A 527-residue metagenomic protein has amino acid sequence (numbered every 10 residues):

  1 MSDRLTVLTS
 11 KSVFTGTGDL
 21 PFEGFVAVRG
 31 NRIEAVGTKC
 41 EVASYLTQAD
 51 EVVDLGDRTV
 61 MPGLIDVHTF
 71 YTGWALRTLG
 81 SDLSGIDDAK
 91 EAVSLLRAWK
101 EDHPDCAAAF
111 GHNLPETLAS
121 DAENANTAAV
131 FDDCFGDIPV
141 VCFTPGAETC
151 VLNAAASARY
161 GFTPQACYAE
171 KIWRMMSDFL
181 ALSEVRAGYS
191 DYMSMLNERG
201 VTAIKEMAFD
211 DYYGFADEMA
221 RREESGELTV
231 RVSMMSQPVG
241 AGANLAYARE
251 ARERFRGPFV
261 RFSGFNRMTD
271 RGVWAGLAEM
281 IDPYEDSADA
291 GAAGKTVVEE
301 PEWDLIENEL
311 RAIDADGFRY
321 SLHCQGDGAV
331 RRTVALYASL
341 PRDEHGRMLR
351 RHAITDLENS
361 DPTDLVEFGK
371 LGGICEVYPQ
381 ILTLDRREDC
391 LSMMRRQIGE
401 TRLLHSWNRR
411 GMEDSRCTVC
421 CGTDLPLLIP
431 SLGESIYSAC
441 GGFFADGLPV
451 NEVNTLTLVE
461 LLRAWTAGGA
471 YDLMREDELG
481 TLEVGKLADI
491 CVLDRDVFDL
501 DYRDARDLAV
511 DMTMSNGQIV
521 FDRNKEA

Functional and structural regions predicted by a protein language model:
D3-T9, F14, G18-Y247, G272-D282 (+5 more regions): Divalent metal-binding segments
T9, R29-G30, T269, E483-K486 (+1 more regions): A cytosolic small-molecule/anion-sensing beta-strand core signal
E34-A35, M512, F521: A structural microfeature
F70, G257-L277, G373-T383: Non-cysteine beta-strand/loop elements that form the S-adenosyl-L-methionine
N153, G200, F262, R271 (+5 more regions): Conserved, mostly hydrophobic/aromatic
M176-S177, R311-Y320, G328-H352, L357 (+4 more regions): His/Asp/Glu-enriched, well-ordered alpha-helical/loop segment that forms or immediately abuts the divalent-metal
R222-S225, E250-G257, R347, F368-K370: Acidic (Asp/Glu)-rich catalytic clusters
D522-A527: Glycine- and charge-enriched low-complexity intrinsically disordered segments
